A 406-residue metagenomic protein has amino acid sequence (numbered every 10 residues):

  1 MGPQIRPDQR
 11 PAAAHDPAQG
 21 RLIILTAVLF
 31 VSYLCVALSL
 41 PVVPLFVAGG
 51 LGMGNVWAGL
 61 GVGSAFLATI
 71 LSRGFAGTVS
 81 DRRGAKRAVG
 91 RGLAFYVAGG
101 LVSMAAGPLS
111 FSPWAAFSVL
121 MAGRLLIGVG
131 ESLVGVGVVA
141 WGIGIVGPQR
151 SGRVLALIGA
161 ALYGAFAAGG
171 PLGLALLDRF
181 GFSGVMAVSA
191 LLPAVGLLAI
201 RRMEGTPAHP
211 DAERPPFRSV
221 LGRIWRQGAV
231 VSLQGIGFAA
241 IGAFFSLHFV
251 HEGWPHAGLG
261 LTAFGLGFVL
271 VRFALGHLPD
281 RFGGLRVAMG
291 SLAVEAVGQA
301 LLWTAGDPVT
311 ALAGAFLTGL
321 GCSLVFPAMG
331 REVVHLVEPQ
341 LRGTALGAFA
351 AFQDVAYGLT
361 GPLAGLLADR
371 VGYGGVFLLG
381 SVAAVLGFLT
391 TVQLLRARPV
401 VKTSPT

Functional and structural regions predicted by a protein language model:
G20-G61, F66, R226, V230 (+2 more regions): Helix-loop boundary and gating motifs at the non-cytosolic
F30, A115-L133, T310-L324: Hydrophobic core of transmembrane alpha-helices in multi-pass small-molecule transporters, especially MFS/SLC-type
G63-A76, T262-A274: Central cavity-lining transmembrane alpha-helices of secondary-active solute carriers, predominantly the Major
S72-G84, V271-G283, A368-D369: Helix-to-loop junctions at the C-terminal end of transmembrane segments in multipass secondary transporters
A94-P113, V294-G306: C-terminal ends and interior cores of transmembrane alpha-helices in multi-pass membrane transporters/permeases
G123-A161: Cytoplasmic helix-loop-helix junction between adjacent transmembrane helices in 12-TM secondary transporters
A190-H209, T390-L395: C-terminal membrane-cytosol helix-exit motif in multi-pass small-molecule transporters
